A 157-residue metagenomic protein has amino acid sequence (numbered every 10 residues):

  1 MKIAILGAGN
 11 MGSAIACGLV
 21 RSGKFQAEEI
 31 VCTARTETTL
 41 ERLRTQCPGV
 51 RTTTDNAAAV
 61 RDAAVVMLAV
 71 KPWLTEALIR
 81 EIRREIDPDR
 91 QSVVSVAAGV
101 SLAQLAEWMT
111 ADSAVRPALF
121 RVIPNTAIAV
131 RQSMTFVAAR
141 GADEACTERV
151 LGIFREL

Functional and structural regions predicted by a protein language model:
M1-T54, A58-D62, Q132-S133: NAD(P)+-binding Rossmann beta1-loop-alpha1 motif at the extreme N-terminus of oxidoreductases
A8, G12, L40, A63 (+4 more regions): A general structural signal for well-ordered alpha-helical segments in protein cores
G18, S22, T33, Q46 (+4 more regions): Change "in soluble alpha/beta enzymes" to "in soluble alpha/beta proteins
R51-P117: Rossmann-fold NAD(P) dinucleotide-binding segment
T54, R121-P124: Short loop/edge segments at beta-strand edges and connector loops that shape dinucleotide/nucleotide cofactor-binding
Q104, W108-A118, M134-L157: Internal alpha-helical scaffold of NAD(P)-dependent oxidoreductase catalytic cores
I123-Q132: Conserved beta-loop-beta/alpha segment of the NTase-like Rossmann-fold superfamily that binds/positions NTPs
